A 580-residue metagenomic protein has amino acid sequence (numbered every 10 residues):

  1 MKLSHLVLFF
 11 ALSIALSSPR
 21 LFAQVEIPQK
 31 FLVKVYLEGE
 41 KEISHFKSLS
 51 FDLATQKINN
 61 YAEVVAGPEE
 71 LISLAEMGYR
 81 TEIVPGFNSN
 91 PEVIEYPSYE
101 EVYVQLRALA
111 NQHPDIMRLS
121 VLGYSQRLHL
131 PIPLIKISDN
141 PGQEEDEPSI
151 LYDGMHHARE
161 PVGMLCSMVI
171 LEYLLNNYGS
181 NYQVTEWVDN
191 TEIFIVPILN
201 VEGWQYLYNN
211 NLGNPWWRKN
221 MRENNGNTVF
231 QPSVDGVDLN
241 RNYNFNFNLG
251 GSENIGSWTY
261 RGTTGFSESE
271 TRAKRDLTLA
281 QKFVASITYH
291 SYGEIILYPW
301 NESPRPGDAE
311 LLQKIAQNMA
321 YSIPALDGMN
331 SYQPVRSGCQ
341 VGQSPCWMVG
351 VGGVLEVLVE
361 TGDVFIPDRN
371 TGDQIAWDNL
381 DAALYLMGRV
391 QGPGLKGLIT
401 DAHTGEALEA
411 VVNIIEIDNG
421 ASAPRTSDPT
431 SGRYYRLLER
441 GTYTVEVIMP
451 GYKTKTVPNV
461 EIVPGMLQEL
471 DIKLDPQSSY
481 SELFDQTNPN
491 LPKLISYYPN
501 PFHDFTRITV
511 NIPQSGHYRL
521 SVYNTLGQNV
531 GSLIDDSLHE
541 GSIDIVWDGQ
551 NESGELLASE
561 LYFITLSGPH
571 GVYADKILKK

Functional and structural regions predicted by a protein language model:
P131-I132, F194, Y208-T400: Metallocarboxypeptidase
L395-A402, G432, I472: A short, amphipathic beta-strand motif
E406-E439: Short, acidic Ser/Thr/Gly-rich low-complexity loop/linker segments typical of extracellular and cell-surface proteins
G432, R440-G451: A short, solvent-exposed beta-strand micro-motif common in secreted/extracellular proteins
G441-E446, Y518, I543, E560-T565: A short tyrosine-centered beta-strand micro-motif
P450-P476: Structured interaction patches on ligand/partner-binding surfaces of diverse proteins
E482-N524, S532-D536, D544-W547: Glycine-centered coil/turn sites that cap beta-strands in beta-rich domains
D536, E540, V546, E552-K580: C-terminal tail/sorting-segment detector
